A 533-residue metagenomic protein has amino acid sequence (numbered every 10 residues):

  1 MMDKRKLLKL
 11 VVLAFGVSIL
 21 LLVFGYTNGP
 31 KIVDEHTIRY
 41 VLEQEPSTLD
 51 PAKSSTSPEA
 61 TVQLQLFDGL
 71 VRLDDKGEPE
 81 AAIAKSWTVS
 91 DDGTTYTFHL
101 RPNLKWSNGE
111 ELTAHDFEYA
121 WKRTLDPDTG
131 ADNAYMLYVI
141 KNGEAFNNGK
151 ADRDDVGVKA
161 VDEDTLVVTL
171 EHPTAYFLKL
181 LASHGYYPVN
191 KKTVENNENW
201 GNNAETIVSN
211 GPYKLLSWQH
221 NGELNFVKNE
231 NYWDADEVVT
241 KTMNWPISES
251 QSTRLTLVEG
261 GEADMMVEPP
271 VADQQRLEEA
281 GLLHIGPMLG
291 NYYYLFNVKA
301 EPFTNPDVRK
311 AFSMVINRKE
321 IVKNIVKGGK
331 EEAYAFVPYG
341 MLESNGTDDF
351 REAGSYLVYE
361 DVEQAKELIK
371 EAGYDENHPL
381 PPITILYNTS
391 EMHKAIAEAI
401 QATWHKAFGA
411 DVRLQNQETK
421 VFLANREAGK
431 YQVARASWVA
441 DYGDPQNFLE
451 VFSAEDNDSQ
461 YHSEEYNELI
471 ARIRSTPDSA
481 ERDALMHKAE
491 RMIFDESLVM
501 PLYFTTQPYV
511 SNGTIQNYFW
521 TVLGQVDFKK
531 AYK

Functional and structural regions predicted by a protein language model:
K6, A14, S18, Q219 (+3 more regions): Detector for C-terminal structural segments
L42-D91, V208-S209: N-terminal lobe/hinge region of extracytoplasmic solute-binding protein
K85-N133, V167, P302-T304: Aromatic- and charge-enriched surface segment that lines or borders ligand/interaction sites
T113-A120, E163-T169, G211-P212, T240-T242 (+5 more regions): Alpha-helical secondary-structure segments
R153, K159, E163-D164, L170-T242 (+1 more regions): Gly/Pro-rich hinge or "lid" segments in bacterial periplasmic/extracellular proteins
E223, E230-R276: Ligand-site clamp/hinge motif
E332-E371, S390-K394: Structural transition elements
V362, K366-A440, Q507: Ligand/substrate-recognition segments at binding pockets and active sites
